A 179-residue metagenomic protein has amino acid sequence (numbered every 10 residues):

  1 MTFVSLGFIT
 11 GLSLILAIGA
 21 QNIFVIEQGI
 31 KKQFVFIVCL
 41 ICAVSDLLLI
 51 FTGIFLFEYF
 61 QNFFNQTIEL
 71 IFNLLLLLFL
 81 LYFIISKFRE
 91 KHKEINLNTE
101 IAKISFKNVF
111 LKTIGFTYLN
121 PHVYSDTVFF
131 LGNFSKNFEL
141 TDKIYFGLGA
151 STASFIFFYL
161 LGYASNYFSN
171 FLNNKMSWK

Functional and structural regions predicted by a protein language model:
M1, F106-T127: Selected transmembrane alpha-helices and immediately adjacent juxtamembrane segments of polytopic inner-membrane
T2-T67, V128-Y145: Juxtamembrane transmembrane-helix termini in multi-pass membrane transport proteins
F3, G7, E69, N73 (+3 more regions): Small-residue packing motifs within transmembrane alpha-helices
F8, L12, L16, I85 (+2 more regions): Hydrophobic/aromatic residues within the transmembrane alpha-helices of Major Facilitator Superfamily
S45-F57, F83, Y124, F157-S165: Alpha-helical transmembrane segments and their lipid-water interface positions in multi-pass membrane proteins
F64-I95, S151-L161, S169-K179: Selective transmembrane alpha-helices of multi-pass membrane proteins
H92-N108: Flexible interhelical linker loops that connect adjacent transmembrane helices in multi-pass membrane transporters
